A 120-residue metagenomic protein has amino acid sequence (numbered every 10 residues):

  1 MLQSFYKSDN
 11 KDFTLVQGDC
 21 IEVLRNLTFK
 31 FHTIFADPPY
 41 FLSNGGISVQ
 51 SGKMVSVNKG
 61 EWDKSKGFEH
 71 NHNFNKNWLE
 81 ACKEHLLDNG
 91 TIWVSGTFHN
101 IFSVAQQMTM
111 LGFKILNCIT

Functional and structural regions predicted by a protein language model:
M1-T120: Core catalytic lobe of class I
